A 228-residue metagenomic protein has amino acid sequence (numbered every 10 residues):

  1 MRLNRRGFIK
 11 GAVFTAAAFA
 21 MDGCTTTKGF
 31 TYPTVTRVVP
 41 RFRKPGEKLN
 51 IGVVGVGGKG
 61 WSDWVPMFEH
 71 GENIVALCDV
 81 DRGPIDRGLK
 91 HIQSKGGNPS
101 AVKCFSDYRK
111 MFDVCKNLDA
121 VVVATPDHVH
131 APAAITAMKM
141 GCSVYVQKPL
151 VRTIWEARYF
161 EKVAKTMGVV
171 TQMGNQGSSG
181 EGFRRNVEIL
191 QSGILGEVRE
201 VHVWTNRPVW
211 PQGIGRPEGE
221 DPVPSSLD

Functional and structural regions predicted by a protein language model:
R2-V146, R158-V170: N-terminal glycine-/serine-/threonine-rich beta1-alpha1-beta2 phosphate-ribose binding loop of Rossmann-like
G55, K59-G60, M167-Q172, G177-D228: Predominantly a Rossmann-like dinucleotide-binding segment in NAD(P)-dependent oxidoreductases
Q147-P149, N175: Short beta->alpha connector loops at strand-helix junctions that form conserved, small/polar/Pro-enriched
